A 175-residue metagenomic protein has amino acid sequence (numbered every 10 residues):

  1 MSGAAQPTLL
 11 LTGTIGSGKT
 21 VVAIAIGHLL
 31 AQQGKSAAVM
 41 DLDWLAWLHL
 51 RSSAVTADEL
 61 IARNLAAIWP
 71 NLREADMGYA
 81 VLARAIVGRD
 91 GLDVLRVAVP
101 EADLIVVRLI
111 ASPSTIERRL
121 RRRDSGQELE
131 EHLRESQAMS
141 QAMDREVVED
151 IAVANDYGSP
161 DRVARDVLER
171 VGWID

Functional and structural regions predicted by a protein language model:
M1-Q6: Phosphate-binding P-loop
L11: Hydrophobic anchor at the beta1->P-loop junction of P-loop NTPases
I15: The conserved Walker
K19: Conserved lysine of the Walker
I24-P70: Conserved substrate/cofactor phosphate-moiety recognition/catalytic segment in nucleotide-dependent phosphotransferases
L60-D103: Glycine-rich phosphate-binding loop used to anchor ATP phosphates in small-molecule kinases, encompassing both
A85, P100-R121, V153: Conserved phosphate-donor/acceptor-positioning beta-strand/loop module used by diverse small-molecule
S125-D166, W173-D175: Small-molecule kinase domains that catalyze NTP-dependent phosphoryl transfer to phosphate-bearing small molecules
